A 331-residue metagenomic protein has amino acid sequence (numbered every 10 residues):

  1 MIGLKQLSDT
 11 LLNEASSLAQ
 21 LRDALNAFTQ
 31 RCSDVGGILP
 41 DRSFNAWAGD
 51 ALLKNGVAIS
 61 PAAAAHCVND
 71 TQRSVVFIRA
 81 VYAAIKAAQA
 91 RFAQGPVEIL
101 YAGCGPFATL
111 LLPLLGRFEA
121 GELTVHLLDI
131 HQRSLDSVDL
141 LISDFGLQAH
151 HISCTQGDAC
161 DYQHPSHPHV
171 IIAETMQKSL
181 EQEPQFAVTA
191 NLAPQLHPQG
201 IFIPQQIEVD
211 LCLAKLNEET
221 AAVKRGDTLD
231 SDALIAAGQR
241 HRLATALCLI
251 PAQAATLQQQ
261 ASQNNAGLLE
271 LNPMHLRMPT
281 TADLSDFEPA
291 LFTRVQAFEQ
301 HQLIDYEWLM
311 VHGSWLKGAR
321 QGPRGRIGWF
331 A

Functional and structural regions predicted by a protein language model:
G3, T10, E14-C32, S43-L53 (+5 more regions): Class I SAM-binding transferase module
G36-I38, R42: Short helix/strand-capping turn motifs
D50-Q89: Class I SAM-dependent methyltransferase Rossmann-like catalytic core, especially the SAM/SAH-binding loop
H66-V81, G103-L110, I130-S134, E181: Phosphate/oxyanion-binding active-site loops and adjacent basic polyanion-contact surfaces
A93-F107: Conserved class I S-adenosyl-L-methionine
G105-G121: Conserved SAM-binding loop of SAM-dependent methyltransferases across substrates and taxa, primarily the Class I
V138-D139: Conserved SAM-binding loop
I142: Conserved hydrophobic residues forming the short capping helix/wall of the S-adenosyl-L-methionine
